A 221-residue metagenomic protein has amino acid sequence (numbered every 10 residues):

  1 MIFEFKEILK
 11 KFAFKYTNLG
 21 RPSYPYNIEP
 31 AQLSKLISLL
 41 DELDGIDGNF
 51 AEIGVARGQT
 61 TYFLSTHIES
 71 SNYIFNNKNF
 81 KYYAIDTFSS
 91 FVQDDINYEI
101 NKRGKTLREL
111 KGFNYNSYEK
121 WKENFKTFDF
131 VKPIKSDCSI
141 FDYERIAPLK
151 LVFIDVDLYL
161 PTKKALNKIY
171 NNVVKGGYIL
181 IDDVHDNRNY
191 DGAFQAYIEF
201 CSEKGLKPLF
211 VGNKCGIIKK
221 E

Functional and structural regions predicted by a protein language model:
M1-L9: Boundary detector for helix-to-coil junctions that initiate low-complexity/charged tails
I8-N27, I37, D44-E221: S-adenosylmethionine/decaboxylated-SAM
A31-K35: N-terminal pre-P-loop "Q-motif" helix
